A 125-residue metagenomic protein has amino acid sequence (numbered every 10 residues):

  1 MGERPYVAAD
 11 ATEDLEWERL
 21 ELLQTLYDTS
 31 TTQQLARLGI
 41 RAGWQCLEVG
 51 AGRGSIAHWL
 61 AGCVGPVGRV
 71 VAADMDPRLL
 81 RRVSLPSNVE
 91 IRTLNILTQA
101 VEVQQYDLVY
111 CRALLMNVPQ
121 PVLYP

Functional and structural regions predicted by a protein language model:
E3-D28: Class I SAM-dependent methyltransferase Rossmann-like catalytic core, especially the SAM/SAH-binding loop
T25-A42, W59: Conserved alpha-helix/loop element of class I SAM-dependent methyltransferases that forms part of the SAM/SAH-binding
L47, G52-Q99: Class I SAM-dependent methyltransferase SAM/SAH-binding core
T98-L108: A short acidic, Gly/Pro-enriched loop at the edge of an enzyme's catalytic core that lines a small-molecule cofactor
C111: A short beta-strand submotif of the Rossmann-like class I SAM-dependent methyltransferase core that lines
L114: Hydrophobic adenine-recognition pocket in adenosine-nucleotide-binding enzymes
V118-P125: A short, conserved alpha-helix within the catalytic core of class I
